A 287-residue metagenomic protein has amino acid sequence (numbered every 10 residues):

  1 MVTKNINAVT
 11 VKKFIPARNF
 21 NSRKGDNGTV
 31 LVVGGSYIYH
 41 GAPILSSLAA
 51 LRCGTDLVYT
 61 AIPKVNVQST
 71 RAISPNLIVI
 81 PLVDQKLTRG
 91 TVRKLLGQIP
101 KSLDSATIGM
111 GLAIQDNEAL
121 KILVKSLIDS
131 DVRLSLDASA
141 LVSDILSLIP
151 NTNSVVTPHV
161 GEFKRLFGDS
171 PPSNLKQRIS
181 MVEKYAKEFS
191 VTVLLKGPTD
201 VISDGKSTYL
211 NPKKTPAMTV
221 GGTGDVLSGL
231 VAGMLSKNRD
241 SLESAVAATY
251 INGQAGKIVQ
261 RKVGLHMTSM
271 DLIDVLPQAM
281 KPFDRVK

Functional and structural regions predicted by a protein language model:
M1-R133, S143-S154, K164-K287: Small-residue (G/A/S/T)-rich helix-start motifs and N-terminal tracts that mark the onset
